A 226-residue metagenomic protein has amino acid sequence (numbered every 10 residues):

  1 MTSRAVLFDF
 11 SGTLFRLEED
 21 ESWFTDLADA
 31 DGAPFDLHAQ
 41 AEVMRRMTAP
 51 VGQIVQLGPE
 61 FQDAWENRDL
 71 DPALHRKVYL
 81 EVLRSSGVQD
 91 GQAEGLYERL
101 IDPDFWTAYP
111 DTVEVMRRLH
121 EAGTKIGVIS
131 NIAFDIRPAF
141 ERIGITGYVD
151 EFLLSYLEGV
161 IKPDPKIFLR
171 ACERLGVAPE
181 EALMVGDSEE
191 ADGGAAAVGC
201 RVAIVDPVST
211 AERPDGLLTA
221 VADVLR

Functional and structural regions predicted by a protein language model:
M1-F8, G12, R16, V88-G91 (+3 more regions): Asp-based, Mg2+/Mn2+-dependent phosphohydrolase catalytic module
T2-P110, E121: N-terminal helical cap/lid subdomain that shapes the substrate entry/recognition surface in HAD-like hydrolases
